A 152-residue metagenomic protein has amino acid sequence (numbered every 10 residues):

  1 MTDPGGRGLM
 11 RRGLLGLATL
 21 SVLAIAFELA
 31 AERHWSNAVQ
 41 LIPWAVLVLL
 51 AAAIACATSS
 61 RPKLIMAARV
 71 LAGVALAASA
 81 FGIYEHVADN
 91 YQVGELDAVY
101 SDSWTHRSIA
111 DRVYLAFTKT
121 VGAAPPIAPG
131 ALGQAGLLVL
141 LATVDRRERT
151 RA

Functional and structural regions predicted by a protein language model:
M1-T19, D145: Cytosolic juxtamembrane helix and N-cap/initiation of the first transmembrane helix
M10-R11, L29-L50: Transmembrane alpha-helix entry/boundary detector in multi-pass membrane proteins
R11-G16, P62-S79: Interfacial segments of alpha-helical transmembrane regions
R12-I25, Q134-L138: Alpha-helical transmembrane segments
E32, A77-A98: C-terminal TM-helix exit segments that contain a strictly Trp-centered aromatic cap at the helix terminus
Q40-A51, G82, T118-G133: Alpha-helical transmembrane segments of polytopic membrane proteins
V48-I65: Canonical alpha-helical transmembrane segments
V99-R147: Alpha-helical membrane-associated segments of multi-pass integral membrane proteins
